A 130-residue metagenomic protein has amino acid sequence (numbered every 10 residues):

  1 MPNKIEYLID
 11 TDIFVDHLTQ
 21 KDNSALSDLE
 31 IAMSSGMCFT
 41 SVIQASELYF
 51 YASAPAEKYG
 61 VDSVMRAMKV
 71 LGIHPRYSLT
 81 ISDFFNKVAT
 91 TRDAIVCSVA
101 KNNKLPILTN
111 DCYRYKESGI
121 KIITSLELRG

Functional and structural regions predicted by a protein language model:
M1-K4, K101-G130: Acidic, PIN/NYN-like endoribonuclease modules and their adjacent C-terminal/linker elements
M1-T40, F50-V61, G130: Short, well-structured N-terminal submotif of metal-dependent ribonuclease cores
I13-F14, Q44, Y77, I95-V96 (+1 more regions): Alpha-helix capping/helix-boundary segments
E47, M65-N86: Acidic catalytic patch
V64-R66, S118-G119: Short, structured coil segments at secondary-structure junctions
N86-R92: Donor nucleotide-sugar recognition loop
